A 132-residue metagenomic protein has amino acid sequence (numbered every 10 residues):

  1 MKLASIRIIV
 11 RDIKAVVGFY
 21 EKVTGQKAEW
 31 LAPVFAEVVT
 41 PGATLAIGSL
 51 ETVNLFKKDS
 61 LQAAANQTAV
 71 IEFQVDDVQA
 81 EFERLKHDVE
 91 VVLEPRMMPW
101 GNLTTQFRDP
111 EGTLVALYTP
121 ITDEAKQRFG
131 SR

Functional and structural regions predicted by a protein language model:
M1-A4, Q26-E72, F82-R108, P120-R132: Vicinal oxygen chelate
R7, V17, Q79-E83: Generic structural signal for individual residues within well-ordered alpha-helical segments across diverse proteins
I9, E72-Q74: Short hydrophobic/aromatic beta-strand micro-patches that form the beta-sheet surface supporting nucleotide- or nucleic
V10-D12, P99: Conserved beta-strand-loop-alpha-helix junction that forms the acyl-donor binding cleft
D12-I13, D76-V78: Helix N-cap motif at beta-to-alpha junctions
V16-E21, L85, G112: Conserved active-site tyrosine of GNAT-family acetyltransferases
